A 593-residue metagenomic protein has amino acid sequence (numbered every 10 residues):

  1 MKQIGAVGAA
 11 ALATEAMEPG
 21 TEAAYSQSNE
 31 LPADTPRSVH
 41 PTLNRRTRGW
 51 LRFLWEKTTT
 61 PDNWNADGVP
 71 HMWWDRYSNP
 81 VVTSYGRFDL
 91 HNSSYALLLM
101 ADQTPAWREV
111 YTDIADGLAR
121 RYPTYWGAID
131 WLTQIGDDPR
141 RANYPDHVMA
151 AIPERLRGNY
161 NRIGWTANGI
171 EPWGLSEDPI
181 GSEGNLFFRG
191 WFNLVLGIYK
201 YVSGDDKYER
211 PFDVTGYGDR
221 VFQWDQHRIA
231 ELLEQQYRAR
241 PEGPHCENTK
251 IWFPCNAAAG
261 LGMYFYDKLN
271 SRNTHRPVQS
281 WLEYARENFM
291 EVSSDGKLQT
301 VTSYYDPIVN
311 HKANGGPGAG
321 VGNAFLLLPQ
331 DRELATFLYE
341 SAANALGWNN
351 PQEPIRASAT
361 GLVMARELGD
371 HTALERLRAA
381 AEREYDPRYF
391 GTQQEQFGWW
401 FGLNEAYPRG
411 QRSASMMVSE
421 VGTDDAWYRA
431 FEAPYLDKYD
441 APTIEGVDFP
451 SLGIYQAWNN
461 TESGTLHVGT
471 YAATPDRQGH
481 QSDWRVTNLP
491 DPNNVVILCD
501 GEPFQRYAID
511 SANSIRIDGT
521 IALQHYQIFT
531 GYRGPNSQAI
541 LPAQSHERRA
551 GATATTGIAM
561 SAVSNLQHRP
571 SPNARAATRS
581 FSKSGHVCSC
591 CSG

Functional and structural regions predicted by a protein language model:
M1-T21: N-terminal export signals
E15-A33, C591: C-terminal segment of N-terminal export signals and the immediately downstream linker at the start of the mature
Y25-W74, S78, R87, S94 (+8 more regions): Terminal, non-catalytic domain-edge segments
H40, N44-W55, S94, R108-W126 (+8 more regions): Hydrophobic core segments within long, regular secondary-structure runs in both alpha- and beta-rich folds
R76-D130: N-terminal carbohydrate-binding/catalytic regions of secreted carbohydrate-active enzymes
A106-I251, A257, G296-T300: Extended ligand-binding groove/face enriched in aromatic
D219-R228, A239-R356: Extended ligand-binding clefts on enzyme/binding-domain cores
L541-G593: C-terminal outer-membrane/trafficking sorting elements
